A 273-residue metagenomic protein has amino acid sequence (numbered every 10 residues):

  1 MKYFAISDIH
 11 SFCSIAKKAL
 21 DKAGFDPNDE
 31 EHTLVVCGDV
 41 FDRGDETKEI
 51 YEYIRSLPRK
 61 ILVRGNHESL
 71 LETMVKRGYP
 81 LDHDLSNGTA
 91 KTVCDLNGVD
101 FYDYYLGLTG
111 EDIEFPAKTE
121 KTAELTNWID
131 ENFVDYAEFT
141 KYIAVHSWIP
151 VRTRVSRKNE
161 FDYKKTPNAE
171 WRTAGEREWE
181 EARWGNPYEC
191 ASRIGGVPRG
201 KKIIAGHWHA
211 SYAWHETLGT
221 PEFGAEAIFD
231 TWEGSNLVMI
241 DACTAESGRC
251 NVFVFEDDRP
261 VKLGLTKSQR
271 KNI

Functional and structural regions predicted by a protein language model:
M1-Y53: N-terminal active-site segment of His-dependent metallophosphoesterases
I6-S7, L34-G38, L62-N66, A144-V145 (+2 more regions): Active-site neighborhood of phospho(di)ester-bond hydrolases with catalytic His/Asp-centered motifs
H10-S11, D42, E68-S69, I149 (+2 more regions): Short, glycine/acidic-enriched loop or turn micro-motifs at the edges of active sites
A23-E30, L57, A137-F139, V197-P198: Glycine-rich phosphate-binding loop signature in dinucleotide/nucleotide-binding domains
T47-D135: Active-site neighborhood of divalent metal-dependent phosphoester bond hydrolases
C94, Y102-V238, T244-G248, G264: Acidic, His/Gly-enriched loop-helix segments that form or flank divalent-metal centers in metallo-dependent hydrolases
T140, V254-R259: Short acidic-glycine loop/turn motifs at beta-strand connectors
L265-I273: Short, solvent-exposed aromatic-acidic interface loops
